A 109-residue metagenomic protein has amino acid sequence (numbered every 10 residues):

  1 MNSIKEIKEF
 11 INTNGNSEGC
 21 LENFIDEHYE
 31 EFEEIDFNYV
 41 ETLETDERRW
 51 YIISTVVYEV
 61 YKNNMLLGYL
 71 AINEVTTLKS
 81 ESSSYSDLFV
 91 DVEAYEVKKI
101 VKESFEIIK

Functional and structural regions predicted by a protein language model:
I4-N38: Negatively charged, low-complexity tracts enriched in Asp/Glu with abundant Ser/Thr
K5, V60, Y95-K99: Short, low-complexity interaction segments enriched in Ser/Thr/Pro/Gly
S17, L21, G68, K79-S82 (+1 more regions): Generic marker of "main functional regions" within proteins
E33-V90: Acidic, low-complexity, intrinsically disordered interaction modules
K79-K109: Acidic, proline/glycine-rich low-complexity IDRs
